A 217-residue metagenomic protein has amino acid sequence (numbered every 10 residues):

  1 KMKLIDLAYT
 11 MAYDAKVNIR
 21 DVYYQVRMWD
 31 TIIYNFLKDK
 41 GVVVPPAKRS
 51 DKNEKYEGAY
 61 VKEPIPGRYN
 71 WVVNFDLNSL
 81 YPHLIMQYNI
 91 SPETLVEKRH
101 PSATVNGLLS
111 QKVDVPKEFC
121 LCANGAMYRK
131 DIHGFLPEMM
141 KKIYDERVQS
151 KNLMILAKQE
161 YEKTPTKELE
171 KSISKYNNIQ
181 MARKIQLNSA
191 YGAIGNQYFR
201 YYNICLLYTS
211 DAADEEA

Functional and structural regions predicted by a protein language model:
K1-N89, L169-S210: Common nucleic-acid-contacting/processivity interface regions adjacent to the catalytic cores of nucleic-acid enzymes
A15-V26, T104-Q111, K163, D214: Short amphipathic alpha-helical patches
W71, L77-S210: Helical catalytic core of nucleic-acid polymerases
D211-A217: A short, hydrophobic C-terminal helix/tail in secreted or cell-surface proteins
